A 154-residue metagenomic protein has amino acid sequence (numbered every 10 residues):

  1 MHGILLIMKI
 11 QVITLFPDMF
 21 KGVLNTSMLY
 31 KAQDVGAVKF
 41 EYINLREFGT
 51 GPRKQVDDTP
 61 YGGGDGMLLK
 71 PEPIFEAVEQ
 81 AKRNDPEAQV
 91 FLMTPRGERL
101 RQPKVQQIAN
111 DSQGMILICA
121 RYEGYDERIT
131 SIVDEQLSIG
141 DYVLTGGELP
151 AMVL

Functional and structural regions predicted by a protein language model:
I7-Q11: Extreme N-terminal starter segment of soluble prokaryotic enzymes
F16, A120: Active-site glycine-centered loops adjacent to acidic/histidine catalytic or metal-binding residues that shape
D18-L24: Short N-terminal binding/cap micro-motifs at the start of the first secondary-structure element
V35-G49: A short beta-strand-loop structural module common to alpha/beta enzyme folds
V56-A77: Short, structured active-site "lid" loops
K70-C119, D126: S-adenosyl-L-methionine/SAH cofactor-binding core of RNA-modifying enzymes
Y125, I129-L154: Structured adenosyl-cofactor binding patch, chiefly the S-adenosyl-L-methionine
